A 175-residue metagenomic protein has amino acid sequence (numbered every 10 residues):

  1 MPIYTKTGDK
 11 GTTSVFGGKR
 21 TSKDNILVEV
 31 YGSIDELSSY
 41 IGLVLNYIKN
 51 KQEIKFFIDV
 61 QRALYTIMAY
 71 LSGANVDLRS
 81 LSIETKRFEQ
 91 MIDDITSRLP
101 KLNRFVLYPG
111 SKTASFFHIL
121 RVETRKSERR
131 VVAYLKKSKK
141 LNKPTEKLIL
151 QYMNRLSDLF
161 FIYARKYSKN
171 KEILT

Functional and structural regions predicted by a protein language model:
M1-T175: Phosphate/pyrophosphate-binding loop motifs in nucleotide- or prenyl diphosphate-using proteins
